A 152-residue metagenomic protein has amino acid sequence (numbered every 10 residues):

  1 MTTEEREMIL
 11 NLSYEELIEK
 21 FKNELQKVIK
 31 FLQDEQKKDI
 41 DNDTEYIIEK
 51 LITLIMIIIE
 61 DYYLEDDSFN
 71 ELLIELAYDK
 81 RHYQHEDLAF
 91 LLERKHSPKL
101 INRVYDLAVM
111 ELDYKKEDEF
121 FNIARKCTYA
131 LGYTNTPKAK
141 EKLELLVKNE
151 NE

Functional and structural regions predicted by a protein language model:
M1-I40: N-terminal "cap/leader" segments of large eukaryotic alpha-helical scaffolds
E4-E5, R125-E152: Long hydrophobic alpha-helices with heptad-repeat/coiled-coil character
M8, E15-N23, E45-E65, E75 (+3 more regions): Structural detector for internal amphipathic alpha-helices that build alpha-solenoid repeat scaffolds
N23-K38, Y63-Y78, S97-D113, T136-K148: Amphipathic alpha-helical scaffolding segments comprising HEAT/armadillo-like alpha-solenoid repeats
Q36-I40, T44, R81-H82, N151-E152: Residue-level recognition of short, well-ordered coil/turn positions that link secondary-structure elements
D113-E119, N151-E152: Boundary/linker segments of alpha-helical solenoid repeat arrays
